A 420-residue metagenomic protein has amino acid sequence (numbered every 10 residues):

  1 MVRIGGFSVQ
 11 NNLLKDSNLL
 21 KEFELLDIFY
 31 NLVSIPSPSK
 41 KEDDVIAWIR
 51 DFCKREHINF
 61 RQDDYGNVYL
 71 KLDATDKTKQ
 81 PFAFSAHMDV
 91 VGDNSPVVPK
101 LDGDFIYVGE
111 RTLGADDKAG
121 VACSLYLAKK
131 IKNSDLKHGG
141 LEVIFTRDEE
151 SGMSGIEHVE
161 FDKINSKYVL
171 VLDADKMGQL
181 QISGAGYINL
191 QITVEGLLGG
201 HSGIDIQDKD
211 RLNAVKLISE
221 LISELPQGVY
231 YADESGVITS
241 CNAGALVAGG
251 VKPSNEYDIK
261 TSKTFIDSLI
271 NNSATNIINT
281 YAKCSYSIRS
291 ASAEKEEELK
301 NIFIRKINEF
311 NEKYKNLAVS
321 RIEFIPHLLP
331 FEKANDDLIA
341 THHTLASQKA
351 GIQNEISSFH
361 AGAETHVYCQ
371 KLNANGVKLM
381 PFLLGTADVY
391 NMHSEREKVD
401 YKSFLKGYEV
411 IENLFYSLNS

Functional and structural regions predicted by a protein language model:
F7, N11-F105: Acidic/His- and Gly-rich active-site-bordering loop/insert found across diverse amide/peptide-bond hydrolases
Y30-S34, N242-V251, S285-S292, A318-A340 (+2 more regions): A short beta-alpha structural unit
R50, K71, T78-F145, E150 (+3 more regions): Active-site metal-coordination/substrate-binding segment of hydrolases, especially metallo-dependent peptidases
R61-D63, K137-H138, Q227-A245, K252-K260 (+3 more regions): Flexible, glycine/charged-enriched surface loops at secondary-structure junctions
M88-V90, L141-G152, A174-K176, L198 (+1 more regions): Acidic, glycine-rich active-site loops and adjacent beta-strand->loop/helix elements that engage anionic groups
P96, D102-R111, D148-E298, L328: Midchain, well-structured core segments that form catalytic/ion-binding scaffolds
L299-N308: Short amphipathic alpha-helices in soluble, non-transmembrane regions that often serve as interface/regulatory elements
Q353-N413, L418: Zn-dependent metallopeptidase/amidohydrolase metal-coordination segment
